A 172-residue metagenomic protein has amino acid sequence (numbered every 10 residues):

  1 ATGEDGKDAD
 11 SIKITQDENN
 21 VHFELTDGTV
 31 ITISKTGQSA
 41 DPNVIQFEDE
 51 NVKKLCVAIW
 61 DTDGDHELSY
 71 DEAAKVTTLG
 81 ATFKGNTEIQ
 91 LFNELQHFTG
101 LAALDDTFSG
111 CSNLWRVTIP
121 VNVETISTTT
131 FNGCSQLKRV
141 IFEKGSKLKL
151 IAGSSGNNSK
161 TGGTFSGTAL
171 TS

Functional and structural regions predicted by a protein language model:
A1-D41, V117: Collagen/collagen-like triple-helix sequence repeat recognition
D17, K53, V57-D63: Short, solvent-exposed loop/edge segments of extracellular or virion-exposed proteins
V21-F23, V52, C56, L95 (+2 more regions): Extracellular/surface recognition and adhesion modules
D41-L55: Boundary/junction segments of secreted and surface-exposed precursor proteins
D61-E72: Acidic, glycine-anchored loop motifs typical of Ca2+
Y70, A74, I89-A102, S112-T125 (+2 more regions): Structural signature of tandem-repeat unit edges
T82-N86: Acidic, Ser/Thr
